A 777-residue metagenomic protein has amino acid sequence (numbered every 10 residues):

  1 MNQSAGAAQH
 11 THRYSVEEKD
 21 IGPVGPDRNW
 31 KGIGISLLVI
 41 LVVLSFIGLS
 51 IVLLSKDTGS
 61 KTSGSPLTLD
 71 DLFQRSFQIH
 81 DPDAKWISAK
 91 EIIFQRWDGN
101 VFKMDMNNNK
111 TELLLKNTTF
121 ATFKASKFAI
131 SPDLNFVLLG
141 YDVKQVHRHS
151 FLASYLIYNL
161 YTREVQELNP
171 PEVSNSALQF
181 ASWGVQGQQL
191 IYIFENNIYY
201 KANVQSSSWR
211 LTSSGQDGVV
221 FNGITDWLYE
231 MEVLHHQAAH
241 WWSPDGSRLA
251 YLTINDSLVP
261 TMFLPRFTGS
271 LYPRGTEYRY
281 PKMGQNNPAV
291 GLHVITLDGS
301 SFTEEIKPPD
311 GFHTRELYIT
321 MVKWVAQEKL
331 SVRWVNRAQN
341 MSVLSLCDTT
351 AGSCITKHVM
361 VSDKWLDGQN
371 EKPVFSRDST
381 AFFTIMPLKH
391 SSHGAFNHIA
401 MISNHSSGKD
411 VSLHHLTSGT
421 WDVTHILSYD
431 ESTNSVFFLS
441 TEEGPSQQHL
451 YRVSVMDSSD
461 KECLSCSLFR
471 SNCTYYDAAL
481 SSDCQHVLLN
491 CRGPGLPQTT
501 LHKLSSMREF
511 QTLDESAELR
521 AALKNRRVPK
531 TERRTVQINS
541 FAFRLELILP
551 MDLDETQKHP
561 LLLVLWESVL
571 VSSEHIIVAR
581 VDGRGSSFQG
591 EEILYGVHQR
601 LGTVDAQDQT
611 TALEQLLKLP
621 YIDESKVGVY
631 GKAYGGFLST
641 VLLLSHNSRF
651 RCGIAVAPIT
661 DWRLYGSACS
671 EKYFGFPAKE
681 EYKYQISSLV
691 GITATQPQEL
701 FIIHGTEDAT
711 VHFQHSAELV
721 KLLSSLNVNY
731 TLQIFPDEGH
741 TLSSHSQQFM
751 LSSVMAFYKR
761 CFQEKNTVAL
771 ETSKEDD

Functional and structural regions predicted by a protein language model:
M1-H486, R492-P497, V768, S773-D777: Beta-propeller folds
V143, Y161, H405, M551 (+3 more regions): Short beta-to-alpha linker loops that shape the active-site pocket of alpha/beta-hydrolase fold enzymes
S214-I224, S516-V641, S645, T660-D661 (+1 more regions): Cap/lid segment of the alpha/beta-hydrolase catalytic domain
D363-W365, P387-S391, V423-T424, T441-E442 (+10 more regions): Short, contiguous acidic/charged loop-to-helix segments that flank catalytic cores in large enzymes
E567, G596, D608, C652 (+2 more regions): Mobile cap/lid helix-loop segments that gate and shape the active-site cleft of serine hydrolases
V629-G631, V656, I703: Short beta-strand immediately N-terminal to the catalytic nucleophile in serine-hydrolase-like folds
Q696, I702-H704, D708: Short beta-strand/loop motif that positions the catalytic acidic residue of the alpha/beta-hydrolase fold
F701, Q714-D777: C-terminal catalytic histidine-bearing segment of alpha/beta-hydrolase fold enzymes
